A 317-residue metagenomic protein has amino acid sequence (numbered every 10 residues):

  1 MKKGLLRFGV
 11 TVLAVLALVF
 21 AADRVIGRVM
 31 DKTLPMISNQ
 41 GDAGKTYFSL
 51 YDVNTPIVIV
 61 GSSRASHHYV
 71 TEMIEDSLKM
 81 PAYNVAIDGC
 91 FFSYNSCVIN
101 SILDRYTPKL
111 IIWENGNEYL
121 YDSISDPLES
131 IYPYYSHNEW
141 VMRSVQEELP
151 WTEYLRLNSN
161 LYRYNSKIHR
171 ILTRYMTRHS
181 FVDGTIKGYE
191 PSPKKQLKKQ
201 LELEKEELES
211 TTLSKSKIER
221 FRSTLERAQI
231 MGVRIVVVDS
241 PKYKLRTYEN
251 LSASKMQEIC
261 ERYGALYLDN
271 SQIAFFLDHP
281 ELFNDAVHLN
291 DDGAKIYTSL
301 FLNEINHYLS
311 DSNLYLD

Functional and structural regions predicted by a protein language model:
K3, E249-D317: Long, positively charged, glycine-interspersed low-complexity recognition regions
R7-V25: Hydrophobic membrane-insertion alpha-helices, especially the h-region of bacterial N-terminal signal peptides
V19-M80, F91-S101: Membrane/wall-proximal cationic-aromatic binding patches
V60, R64-Q146: Membrane-embedded segments
A86, D239, D269-S271: Residue-level recognition of beta-strand->loop/alpha-helix junctions
G89-S93, L213-K217, Y243-N250: Acidic-and-aromatic substrate-binding clefts and catalytic sites of carbohydrate-active enzymes
L128-M231, L316-D317: Secreted/periplasmic serine-hydrolase-like ester/acetyl group-modifying domain
R222-Y248: Active-site segments of SGNH/GDSL-like serine hydrolases that catalyze O-acetyl group transfer/hydrolysis on lipids
